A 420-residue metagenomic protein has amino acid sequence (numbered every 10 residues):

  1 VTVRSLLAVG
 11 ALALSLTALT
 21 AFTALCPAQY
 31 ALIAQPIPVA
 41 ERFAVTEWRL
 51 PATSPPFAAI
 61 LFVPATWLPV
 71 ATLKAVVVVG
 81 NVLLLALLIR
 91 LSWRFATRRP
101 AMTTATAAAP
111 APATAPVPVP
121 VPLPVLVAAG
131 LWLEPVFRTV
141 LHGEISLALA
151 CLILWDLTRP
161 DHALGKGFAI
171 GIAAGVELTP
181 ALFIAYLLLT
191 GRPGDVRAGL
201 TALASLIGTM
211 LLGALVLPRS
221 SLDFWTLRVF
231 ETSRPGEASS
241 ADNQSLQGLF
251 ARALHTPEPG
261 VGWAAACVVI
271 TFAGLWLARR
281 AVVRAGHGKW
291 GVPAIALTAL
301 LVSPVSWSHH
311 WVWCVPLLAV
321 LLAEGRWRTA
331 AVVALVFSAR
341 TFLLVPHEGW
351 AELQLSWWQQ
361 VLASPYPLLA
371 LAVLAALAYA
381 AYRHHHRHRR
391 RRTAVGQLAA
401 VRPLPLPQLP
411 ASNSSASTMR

Functional and structural regions predicted by a protein language model:
V1-A107, A113-K166, T190-W311, Q354-V361 (+4 more regions): Primarily membrane-embedded glycan-assembly and transfer machineries that use lipid-linked glycans
F22-C26, L322-R420: Aromatic-enriched
V63, R252, A299-S303, L318-E324 (+1 more regions): Short basic/hydrophobic patches in alpha-helices and adjacent helix-turn junctions that form amphipathic surface motifs
W67, L187, G191, A319-V320 (+1 more regions): Active-site catalytic microenvironments for nucleophilic, acid-base chemistry
E144-L149, G175-L178, A241-L254, R326 (+1 more regions): Contiguous hydrophobic segments
C151, I184, P316-L317, H347: Enrichment for repetitive, rod-forming helical segments
I170-L187, V302-H310: Transmembrane helices and adjacent periplasmic/lumenal helix-loop junctions of polyprenol-phosphate-dependent
S308-A323, P367: Hydrophobic/aromatic-rich transmembrane helices and adjacent perimembrane loops
